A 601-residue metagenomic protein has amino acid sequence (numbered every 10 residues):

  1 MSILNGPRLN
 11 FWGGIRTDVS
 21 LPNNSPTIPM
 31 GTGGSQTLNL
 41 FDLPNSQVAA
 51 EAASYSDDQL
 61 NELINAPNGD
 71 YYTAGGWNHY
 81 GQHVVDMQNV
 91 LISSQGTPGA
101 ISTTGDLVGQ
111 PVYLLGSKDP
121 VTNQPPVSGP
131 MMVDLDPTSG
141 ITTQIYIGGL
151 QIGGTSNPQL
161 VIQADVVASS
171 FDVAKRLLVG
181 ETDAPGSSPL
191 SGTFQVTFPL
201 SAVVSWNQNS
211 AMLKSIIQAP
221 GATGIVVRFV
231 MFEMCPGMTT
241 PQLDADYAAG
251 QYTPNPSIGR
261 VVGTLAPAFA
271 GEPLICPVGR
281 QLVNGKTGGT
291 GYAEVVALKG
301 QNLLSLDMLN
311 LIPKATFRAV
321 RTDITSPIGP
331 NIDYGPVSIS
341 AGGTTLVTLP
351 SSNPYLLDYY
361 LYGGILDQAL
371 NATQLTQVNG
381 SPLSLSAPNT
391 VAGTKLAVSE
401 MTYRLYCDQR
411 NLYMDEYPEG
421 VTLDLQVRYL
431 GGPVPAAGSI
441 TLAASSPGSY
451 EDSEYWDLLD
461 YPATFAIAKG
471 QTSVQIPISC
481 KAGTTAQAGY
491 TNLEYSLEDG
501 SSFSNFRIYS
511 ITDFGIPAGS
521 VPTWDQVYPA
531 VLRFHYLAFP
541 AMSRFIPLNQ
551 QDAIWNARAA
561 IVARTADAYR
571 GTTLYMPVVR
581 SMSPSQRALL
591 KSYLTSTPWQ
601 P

Functional and structural regions predicted by a protein language model:
M1-P601: Aromatic- and Gly/Pro-enriched helix-to-coil junctions and flexible linker segments
